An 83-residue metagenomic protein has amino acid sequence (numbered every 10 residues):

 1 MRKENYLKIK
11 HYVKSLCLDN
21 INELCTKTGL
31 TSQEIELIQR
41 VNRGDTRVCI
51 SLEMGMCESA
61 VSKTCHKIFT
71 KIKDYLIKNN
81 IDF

Functional and structural regions predicted by a protein language model:
M1-Y12: General nucleic-acid-binding
Y12-T26: Short, Lys/Arg-enriched N-terminal segment that forms or immediately precedes the first helix of a structured domain
K27-E34: Short helix-coil-helix linker/hinge
E36-I38: A short pre-motif secondary-structure segment
R40-A60: Helix-turn-helix DNA-binding module
F69-N80: C-terminal flanking helix
